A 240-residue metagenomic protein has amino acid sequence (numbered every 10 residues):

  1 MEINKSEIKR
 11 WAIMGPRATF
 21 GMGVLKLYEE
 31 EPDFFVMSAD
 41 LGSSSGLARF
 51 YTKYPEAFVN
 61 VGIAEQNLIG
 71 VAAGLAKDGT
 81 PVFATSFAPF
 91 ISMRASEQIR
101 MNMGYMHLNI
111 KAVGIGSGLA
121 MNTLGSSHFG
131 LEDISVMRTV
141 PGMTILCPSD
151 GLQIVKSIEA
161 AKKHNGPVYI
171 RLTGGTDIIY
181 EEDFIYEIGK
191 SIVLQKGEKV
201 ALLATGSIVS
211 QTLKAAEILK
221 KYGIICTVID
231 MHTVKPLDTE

Functional and structural regions predicted by a protein language model:
M1-R171, T176: Thiamine diphosphate
E2-K5, A18-T19, E30-D33, L41-T52 (+2 more regions): Thiamine diphosphate
